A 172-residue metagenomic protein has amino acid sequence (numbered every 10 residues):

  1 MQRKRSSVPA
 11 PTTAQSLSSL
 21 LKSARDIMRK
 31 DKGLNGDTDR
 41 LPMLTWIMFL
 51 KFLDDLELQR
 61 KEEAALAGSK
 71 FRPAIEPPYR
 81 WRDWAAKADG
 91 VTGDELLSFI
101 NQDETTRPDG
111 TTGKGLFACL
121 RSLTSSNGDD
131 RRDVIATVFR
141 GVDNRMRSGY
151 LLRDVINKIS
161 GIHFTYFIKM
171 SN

Functional and structural regions predicted by a protein language model:
M1-N172: Non-catalytic, mostly N-terminal accessory regions of nucleic-acid modification and defense proteins
